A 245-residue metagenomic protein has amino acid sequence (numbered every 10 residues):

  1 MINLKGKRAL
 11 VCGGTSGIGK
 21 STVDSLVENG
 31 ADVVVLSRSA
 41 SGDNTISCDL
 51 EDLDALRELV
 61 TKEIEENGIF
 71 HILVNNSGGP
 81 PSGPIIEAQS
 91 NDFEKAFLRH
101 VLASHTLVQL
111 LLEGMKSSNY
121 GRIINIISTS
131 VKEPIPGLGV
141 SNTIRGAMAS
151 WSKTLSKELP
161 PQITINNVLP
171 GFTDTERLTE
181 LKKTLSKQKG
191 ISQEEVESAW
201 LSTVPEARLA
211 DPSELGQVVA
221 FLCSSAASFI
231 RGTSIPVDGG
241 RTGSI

Functional and structural regions predicted by a protein language model:
N3, E133, A220, R231-I245: Short C-terminal tail/terminal secondary-structure segment of NAD(P)H-dependent dehydrogenase/reductase domains
R8, T15-S16: Conserved glycine-rich cofactor-binding loop
N76-P81, G240: Conserved NAD(P)H cofactor-binding loop of Rossmann-fold oxidoreductase domains
P84-I85, Q89-F97, I123, W200: Substrate-binding pocket helix/loop in short-chain dehydrogenase/reductase
I86, E133-G139, A207, S225: Active-site loop immediately N-terminal to the catalytic Tyr-X3-Lys motif of short-chain dehydrogenase/reductase
I124-A147, S152-P161, G171-T173: Catalytic loop of short-chain dehydrogenase/reductase
P160-T164, I230-G232: Short, small/polar-rich loop/turn modules that mediate ligand/substrate recognition or access, typified
